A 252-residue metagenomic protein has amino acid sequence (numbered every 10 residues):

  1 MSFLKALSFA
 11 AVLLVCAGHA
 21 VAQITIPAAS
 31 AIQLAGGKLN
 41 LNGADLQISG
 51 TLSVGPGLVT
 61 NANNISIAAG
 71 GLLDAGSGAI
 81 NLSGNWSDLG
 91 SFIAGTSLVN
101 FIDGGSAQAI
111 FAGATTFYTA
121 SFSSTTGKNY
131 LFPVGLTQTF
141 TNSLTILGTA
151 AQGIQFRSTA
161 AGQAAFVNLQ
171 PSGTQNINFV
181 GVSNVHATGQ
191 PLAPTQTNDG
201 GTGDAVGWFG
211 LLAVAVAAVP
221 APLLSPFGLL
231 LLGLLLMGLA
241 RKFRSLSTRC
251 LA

Functional and structural regions predicted by a protein language model:
M1-S8, L224-F227: Bacterial N-terminal signal peptides that target proteins for export
F9-A10, A20: Cleavable N-terminal signal peptides
V15-A17: N-terminal signal peptide c-region/cleavage motif recognized by signal peptidases
V21-T137, T145-A215: Extracellular beta-strand-rich, repetitive "passenger/adhesive" scaffolds that bind or process carbohydrates
L212-L230: Short, threonine-centered small-residue motifs that mark membrane-proximal processing/anchoring sites and TM-junction
P226-S245: A cross-kingdom C-terminal cell-surface attachment/processing module
L246-A252: Cytoplasmic C-terminal tails of single-pass
